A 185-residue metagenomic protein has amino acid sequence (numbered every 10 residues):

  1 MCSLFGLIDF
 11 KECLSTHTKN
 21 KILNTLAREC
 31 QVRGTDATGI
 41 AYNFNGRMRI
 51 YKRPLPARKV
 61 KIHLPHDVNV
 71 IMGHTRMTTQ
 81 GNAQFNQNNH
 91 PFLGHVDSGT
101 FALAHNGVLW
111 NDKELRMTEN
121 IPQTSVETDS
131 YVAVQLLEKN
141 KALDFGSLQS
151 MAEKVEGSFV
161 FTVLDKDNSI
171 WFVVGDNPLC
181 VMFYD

Functional and structural regions predicted by a protein language model:
M1-D185: Conserved short alpha-helical segments that host acidic/polar catalytic motifs at enzyme active sites
